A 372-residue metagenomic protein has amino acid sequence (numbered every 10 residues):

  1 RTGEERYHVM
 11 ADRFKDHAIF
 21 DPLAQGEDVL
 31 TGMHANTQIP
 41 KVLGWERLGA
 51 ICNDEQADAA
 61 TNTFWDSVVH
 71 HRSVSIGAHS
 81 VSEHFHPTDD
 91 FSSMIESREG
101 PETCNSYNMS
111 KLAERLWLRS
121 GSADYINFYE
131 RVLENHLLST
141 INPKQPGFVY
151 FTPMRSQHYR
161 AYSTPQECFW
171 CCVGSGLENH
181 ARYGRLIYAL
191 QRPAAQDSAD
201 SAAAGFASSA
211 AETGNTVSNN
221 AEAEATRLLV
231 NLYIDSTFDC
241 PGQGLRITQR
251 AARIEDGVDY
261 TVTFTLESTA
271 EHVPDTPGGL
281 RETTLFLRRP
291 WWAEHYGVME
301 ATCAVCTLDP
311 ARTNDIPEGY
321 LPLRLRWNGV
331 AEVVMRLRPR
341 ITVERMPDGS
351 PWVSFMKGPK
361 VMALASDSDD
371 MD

Functional and structural regions predicted by a protein language model:
R1-D372: Glycan-recognition and catalytic cores of secretory/periplasmic carbohydrate-active enzymes
